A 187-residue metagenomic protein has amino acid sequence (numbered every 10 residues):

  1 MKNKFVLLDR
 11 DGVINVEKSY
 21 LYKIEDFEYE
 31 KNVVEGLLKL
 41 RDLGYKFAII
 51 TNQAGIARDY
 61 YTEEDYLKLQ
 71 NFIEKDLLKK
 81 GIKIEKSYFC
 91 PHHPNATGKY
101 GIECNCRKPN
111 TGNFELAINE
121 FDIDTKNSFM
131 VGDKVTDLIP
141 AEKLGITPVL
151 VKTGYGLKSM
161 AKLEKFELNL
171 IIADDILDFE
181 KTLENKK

Functional and structural regions predicted by a protein language model:
M1-F47, K79: Active-site neighborhood of HAD-like aspartate-dependent phosphohydrolases
K2, E64, N71-K86, P94-M130 (+1 more regions): Asp-based, Mg2+/Mn2+-dependent phosphohydrolase catalytic module
L8-R10, T51, G132-D133: Active-site flanking residues adjacent to catalytic metal/cofactor-binding acidic residues
R10-G12, P91-H93, K152: Short, small-residue-rich loop/turn micro-motifs
D11-G12, I49, Y88-F89, G112-N113: Short, flexible segments with low predicted structural confidence
N15-E30, I56-D65, K79-I82, T97-C106: Metal-dependent phosphoesterase signature
Y20-Y22, F27-Y29, Y45, Y61 (+5 more regions): Aromatic side chains
V33, L37-I73, I82-A96, A141: Substrate-recognition element of Asp-dependent hydrolases with the DxDx(T/V) motif
